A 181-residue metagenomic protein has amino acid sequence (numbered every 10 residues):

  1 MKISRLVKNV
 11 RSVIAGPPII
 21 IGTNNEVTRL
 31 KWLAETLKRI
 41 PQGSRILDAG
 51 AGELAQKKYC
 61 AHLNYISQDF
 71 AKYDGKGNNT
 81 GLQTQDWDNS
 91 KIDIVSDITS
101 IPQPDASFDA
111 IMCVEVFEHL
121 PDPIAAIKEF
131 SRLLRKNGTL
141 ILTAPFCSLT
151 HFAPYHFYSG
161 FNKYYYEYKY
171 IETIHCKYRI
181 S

Functional and structural regions predicted by a protein language model:
M1-A106, A110, I124-I127: Conserved N-terminal segment of class I S-adenosyl-L-methionine
I19, Q85, V95, P121-S181: S-adenosyl-L-methionine-dependent methyltransferase catalytic module, highlighting the catalytic core
D48, C113, L142: Redox-cofactor binding/interface segments in oxidoreductases and associated redox assembly factors
S100, E118, S148: Active-site micro-motifs of SAM-dependent methyltransferase domains
A110-V116: A short beta-strand submotif of the Rossmann-like class I SAM-dependent methyltransferase core that lines
